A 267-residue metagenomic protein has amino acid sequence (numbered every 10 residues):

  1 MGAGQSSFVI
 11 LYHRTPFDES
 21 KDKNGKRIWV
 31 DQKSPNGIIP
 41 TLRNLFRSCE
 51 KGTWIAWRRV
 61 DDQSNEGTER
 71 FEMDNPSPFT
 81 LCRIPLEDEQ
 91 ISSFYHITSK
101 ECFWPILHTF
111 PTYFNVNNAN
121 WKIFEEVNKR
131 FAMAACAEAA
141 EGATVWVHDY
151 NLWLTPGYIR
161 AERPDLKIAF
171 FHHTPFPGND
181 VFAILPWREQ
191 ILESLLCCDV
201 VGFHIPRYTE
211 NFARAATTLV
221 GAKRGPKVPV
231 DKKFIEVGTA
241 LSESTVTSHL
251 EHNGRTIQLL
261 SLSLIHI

Functional and structural regions predicted by a protein language model:
M1-I265: Catalytic cores of carbohydrate-active enzymes across secretory and cytosolic contexts
